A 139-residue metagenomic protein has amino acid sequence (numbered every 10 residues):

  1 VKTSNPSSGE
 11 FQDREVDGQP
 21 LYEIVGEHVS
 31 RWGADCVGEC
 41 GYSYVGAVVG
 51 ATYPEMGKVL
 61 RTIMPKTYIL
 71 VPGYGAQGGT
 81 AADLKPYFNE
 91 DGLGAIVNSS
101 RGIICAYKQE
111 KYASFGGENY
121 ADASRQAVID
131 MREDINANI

Functional and structural regions predicted by a protein language model:
V1-G9, V97-Q109, M131-D134: A short, terminal or domain-edge coil/loop segment
V1-V45: Conserved anion-binding
D13, V45-V48, P72, N119: Conserved short-loop catalytic and cofactor-binding motifs
G18, Y22, Y53, Q77 (+2 more regions): Generic structural signal for well-ordered, non-membrane alpha-helical segments in soluble metabolic enzymes
Y22, G26, S30, G57 (+2 more regions): Generic structural signal for well-ordered alpha-helices, preferentially at hydrophobic/aromatic core positions
S30-A34, V59-M64, R132, N136: Surface-exposed amphipathic alpha-helices with a cationic face
A47, A51-N98, G102-Q109: A C-terminal functional module that forms or caps the active site or interfaces directly with catalytic machinery
L84-E90, C105-I139: C-terminal helical cap(s) of enzyme catalytic domains, especially alpha/beta-barrels
